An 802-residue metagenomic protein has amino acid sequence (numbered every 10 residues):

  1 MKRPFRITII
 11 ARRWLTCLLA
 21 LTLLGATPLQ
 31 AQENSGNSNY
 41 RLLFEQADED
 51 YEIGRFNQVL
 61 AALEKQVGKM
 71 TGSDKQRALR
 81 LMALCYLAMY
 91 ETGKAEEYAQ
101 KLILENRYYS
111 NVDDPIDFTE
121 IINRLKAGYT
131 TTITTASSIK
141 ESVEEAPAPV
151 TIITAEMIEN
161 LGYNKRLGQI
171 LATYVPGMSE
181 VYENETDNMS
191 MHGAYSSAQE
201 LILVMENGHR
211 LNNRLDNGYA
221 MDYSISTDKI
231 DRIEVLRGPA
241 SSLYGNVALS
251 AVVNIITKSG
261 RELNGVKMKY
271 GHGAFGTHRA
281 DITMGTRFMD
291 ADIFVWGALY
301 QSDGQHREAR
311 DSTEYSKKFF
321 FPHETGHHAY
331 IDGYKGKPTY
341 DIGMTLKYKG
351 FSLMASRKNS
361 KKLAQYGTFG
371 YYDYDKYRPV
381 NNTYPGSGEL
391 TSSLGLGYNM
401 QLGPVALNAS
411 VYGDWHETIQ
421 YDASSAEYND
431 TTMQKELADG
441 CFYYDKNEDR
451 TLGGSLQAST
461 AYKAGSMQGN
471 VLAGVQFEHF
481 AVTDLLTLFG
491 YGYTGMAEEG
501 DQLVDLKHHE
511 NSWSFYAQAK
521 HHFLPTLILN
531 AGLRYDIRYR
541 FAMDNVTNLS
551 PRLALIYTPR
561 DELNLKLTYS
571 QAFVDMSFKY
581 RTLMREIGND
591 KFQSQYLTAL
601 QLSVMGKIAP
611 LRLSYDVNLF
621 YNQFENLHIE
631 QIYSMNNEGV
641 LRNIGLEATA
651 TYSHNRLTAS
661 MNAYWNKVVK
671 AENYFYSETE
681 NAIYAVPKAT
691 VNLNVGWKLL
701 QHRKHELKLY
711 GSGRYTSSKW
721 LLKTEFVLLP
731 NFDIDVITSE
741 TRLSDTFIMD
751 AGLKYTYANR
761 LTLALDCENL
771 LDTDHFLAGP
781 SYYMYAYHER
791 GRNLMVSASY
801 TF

Functional and structural regions predicted by a protein language model:
M89, G285, A291, W296 (+9 more regions): Conserved C-terminal beta-signal and adjacent last beta-strands/turns of outer-membrane beta-barrel proteins
F118-E159, V617: Short, acidic, small-residue-rich periplasmic hinge/interaction motif at the N-terminus of Gram-negative outer-membrane
V150, G168-H209, N213: Extracytoplasmic beta-strand/coil segments of soluble accessory domains associated with Gram-negative outer-membrane
H209-R237: Short acidic/polar hinge/loop motifs at secondary-structure boundaries that mediate gating or recognition
E262, G271, R287-T383: Periplasmic-side early beta-strands and strand-to-turn transitions of outer-membrane beta-barrels
T345-K361, S387-M543, D616-V617, S660: Face-selective signature of the C-terminal outer-membrane beta-barrel domain
P404-Y412, T418, T558, N564-K566 (+7 more regions): Membrane-embedded beta-barrel scaffold of Gram-negative outer-membrane proteins
H522-I528, R612-Y615, L619-Q623, N636-F726: Gram-negative outer-membrane beta-barrel transporters
